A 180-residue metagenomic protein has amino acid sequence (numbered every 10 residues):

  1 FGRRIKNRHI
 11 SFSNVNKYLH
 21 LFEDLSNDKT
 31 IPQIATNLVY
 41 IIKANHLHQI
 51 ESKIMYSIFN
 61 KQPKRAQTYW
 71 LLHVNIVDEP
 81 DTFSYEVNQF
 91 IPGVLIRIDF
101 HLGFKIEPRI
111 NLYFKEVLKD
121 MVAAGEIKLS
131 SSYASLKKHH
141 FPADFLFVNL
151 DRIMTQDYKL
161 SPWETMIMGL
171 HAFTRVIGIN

Functional and structural regions predicted by a protein language model:
F1-K6: A generic transmembrane alpha-helix motif of multi-pass inner-membrane proteins
R8-N180: Cytosolic C-terminal regulatory domains/tails of membrane transporters and channels
